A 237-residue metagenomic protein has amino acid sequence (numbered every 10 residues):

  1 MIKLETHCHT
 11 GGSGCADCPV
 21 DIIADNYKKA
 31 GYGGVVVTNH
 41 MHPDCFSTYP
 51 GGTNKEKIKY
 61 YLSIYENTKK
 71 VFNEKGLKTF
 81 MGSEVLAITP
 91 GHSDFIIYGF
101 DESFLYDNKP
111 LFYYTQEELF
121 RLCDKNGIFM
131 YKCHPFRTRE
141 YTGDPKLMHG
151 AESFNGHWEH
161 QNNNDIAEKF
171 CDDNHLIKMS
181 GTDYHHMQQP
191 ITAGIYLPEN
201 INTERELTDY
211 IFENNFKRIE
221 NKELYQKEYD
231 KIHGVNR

Functional and structural regions predicted by a protein language model:
M1-A16, V20-D25, I88-F104, F136-R237: Charged catalytic cores and adjacent phosphate/nucleic-acid-binding surfaces used for phosphate/nucleic-acid chemistry
M1-I88, Q188: An N-terminally biased module of ancient metal coordination in phosphate/nucleic-acid-related enzymes
K3, K28, E66-N73, T115-Y131 (+1 more regions): Surface-exposed amphipathic alpha-helices with a cationic face
V36-V37, Y131-K132, E152: Conserved beta-strand positions in the central sheet of alpha/beta enzyme cores
G82-E84, C133, G181: Conserved beta-strand termini and adjacent loop/short-helix elements that scaffold enzyme active sites in alpha/beta
H92-G127: Binuclear metal-dependent hydrolase catalytic cores centered on His/Asp/Glu-rich metal-binding motifs
F112, K132-F136: A general structural motif
